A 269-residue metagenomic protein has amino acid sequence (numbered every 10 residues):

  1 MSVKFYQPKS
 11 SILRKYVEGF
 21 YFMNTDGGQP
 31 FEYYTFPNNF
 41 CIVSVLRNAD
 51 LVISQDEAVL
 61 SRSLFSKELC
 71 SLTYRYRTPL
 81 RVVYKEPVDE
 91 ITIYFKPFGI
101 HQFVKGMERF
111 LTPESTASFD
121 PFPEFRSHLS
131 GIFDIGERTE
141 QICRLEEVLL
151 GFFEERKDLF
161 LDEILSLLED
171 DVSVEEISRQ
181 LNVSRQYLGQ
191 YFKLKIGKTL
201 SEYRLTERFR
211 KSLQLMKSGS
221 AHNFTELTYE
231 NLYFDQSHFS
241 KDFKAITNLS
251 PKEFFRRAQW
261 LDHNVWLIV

Functional and structural regions predicted by a protein language model:
M1-D162, S166-E175, L181-R185, T199 (+3 more regions): Alpha-helical bundle regulatory/interaction domains
L159-F160, I164-S166, Y191-M216, D242 (+1 more regions): Alpha-helical DNA-contacting segments of helix-turn-helix folds
S220: Flexible, glycine/small-residue-enriched loop-and-beta-strand segment within the central core of proteins
